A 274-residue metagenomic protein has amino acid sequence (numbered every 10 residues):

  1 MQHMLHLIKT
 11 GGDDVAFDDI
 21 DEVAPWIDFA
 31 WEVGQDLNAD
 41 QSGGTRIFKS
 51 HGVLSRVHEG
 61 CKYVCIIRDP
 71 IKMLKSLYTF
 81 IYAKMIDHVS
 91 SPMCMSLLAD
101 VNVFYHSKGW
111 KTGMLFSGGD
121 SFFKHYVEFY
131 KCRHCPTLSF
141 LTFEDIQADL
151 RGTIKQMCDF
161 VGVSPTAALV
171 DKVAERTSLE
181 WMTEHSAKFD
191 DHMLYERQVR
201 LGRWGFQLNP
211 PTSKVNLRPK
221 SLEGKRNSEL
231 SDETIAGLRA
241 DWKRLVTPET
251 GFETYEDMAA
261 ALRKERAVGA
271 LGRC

Functional and structural regions predicted by a protein language model:
M1-L141, R151, A187, F206-C274: PAPS-dependent sulfotransferase catalytic domain
K9-G11, T153-P165: Non-catalytic, well-ordered alpha-helical segments in soluble enzyme domains
D14-V15, P165-L169: Short conserved catalytic/interaction loops centered on acidic-Pro-aromatic/His motifs
I146-D149: Acidic, metal-coordinating catalytic cores used for nucleic-acid/nucleotide bond scission and strand-transfer chemistry
R151-I154, V170: A general structural signal for well-ordered alpha-helical packing
R176-L179: Beta-rich nucleic-acid/ligand-interaction surfaces
H185-G205, N209-P210: Mobile gating loops/cap/lid regions near enzyme active sites that modulate substrate access
